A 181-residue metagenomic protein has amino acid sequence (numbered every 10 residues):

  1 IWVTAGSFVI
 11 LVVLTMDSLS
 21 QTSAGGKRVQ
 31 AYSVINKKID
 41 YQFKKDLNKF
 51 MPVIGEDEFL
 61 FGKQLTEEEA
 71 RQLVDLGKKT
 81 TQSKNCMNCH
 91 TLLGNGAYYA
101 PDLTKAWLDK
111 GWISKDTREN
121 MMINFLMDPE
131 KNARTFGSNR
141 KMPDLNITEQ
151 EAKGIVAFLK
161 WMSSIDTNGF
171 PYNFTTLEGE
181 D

Functional and structural regions predicted by a protein language model:
I1-A5, T22, L60-Q64: Long, low-complexity intrinsically disordered regions enriched in Ser/Thr, Asp/Glu, Pro/Gly
I1-D17: Hydrophobic membrane-insertion alpha-helices, especially the h-region of bacterial N-terminal signal peptides
V12-D17, Q21, E67-A70: Extracytoplasmic c-type cytochrome modules immediately beyond a signal peptide or single-pass transmembrane anchor
Q21-K37: Alpha-helical transmembrane signal-anchor/signal-peptide segments
Y41-Q82, G111: Electrostatic cytochrome c docking/interface patches
R71-Q72, L93-Y98, T104-G169, D181: Extracytoplasmic electron-transfer domains, predominantly the class I c-type cytochrome c fold
C86-C89: Short cysteine clusters
N173-D181: Post-kinase regulatory C-tail/linker adjacent to protein kinase catalytic domains
